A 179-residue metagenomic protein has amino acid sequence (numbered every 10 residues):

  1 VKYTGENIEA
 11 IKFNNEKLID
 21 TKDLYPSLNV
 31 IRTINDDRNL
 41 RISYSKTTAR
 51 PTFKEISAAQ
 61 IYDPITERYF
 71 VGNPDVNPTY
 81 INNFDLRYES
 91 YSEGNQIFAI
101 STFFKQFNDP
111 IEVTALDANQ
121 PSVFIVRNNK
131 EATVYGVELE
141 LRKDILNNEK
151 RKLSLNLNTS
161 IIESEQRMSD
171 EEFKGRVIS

Functional and structural regions predicted by a protein language model:
V1, P26, L40-I42, F98-I100 (+2 more regions): Transmembrane beta-strands of outer-membrane beta-barrel proteins
V1-N35, I61: Signature of Gram-negative outer-membrane beta-barrel scaffolds
V1-N7, Y44-R50, A59, S90 (+3 more regions): Transmembrane beta-strands of outer-membrane beta-barrel pores
Y3, L40-R41, S45, D75-R127 (+1 more regions): Membrane-embedded beta-barrel scaffold of Gram-negative outer-membrane proteins
N15-K22, I61-Y62, D75-Y80, R127-T133 (+1 more regions): Replace "Gram-negative outer membrane beta-barrel proteins" with "bacterial and organellar outer membrane beta-barrel
L28-R32, L86-S90, V137-K143: Residues on the lipid-exposed face of transmembrane beta-strands in outer-membrane beta-barrel proteins
T33-D37, I81, Y91-E93, V134 (+2 more regions): Outer-membrane beta-barrel channels and translocator barrels
F103-Q106, I125-S179: Gram-negative outer-membrane beta-barrel transporters
